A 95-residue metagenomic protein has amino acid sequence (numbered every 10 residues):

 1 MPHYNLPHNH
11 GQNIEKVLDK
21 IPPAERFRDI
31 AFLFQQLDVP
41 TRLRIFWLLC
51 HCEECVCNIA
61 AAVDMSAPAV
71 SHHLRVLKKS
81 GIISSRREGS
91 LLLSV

Functional and structural regions predicted by a protein language model:
M1-L37: N-terminal leader segment of winged-helix/HTH proteins
P7, S71-H72: Intrinsically disordered, low-complexity cationic segments
D19-P22, V63, I82: Hydrophobic alpha-helical segments with strong N-terminal bias
A24-P68, S90-V95: N-terminal helix-turn-helix DNA-binding core of bacterial DNA-binding proteins
I45, R75-V76: Hydrophobic side chains within alpha-helical segments
A61, H72, K78-K79: Alpha-helical residues within the helix-turn-helix
K78-E88, V95: Beta-hairpin "wing" of winged helix-turn-helix
